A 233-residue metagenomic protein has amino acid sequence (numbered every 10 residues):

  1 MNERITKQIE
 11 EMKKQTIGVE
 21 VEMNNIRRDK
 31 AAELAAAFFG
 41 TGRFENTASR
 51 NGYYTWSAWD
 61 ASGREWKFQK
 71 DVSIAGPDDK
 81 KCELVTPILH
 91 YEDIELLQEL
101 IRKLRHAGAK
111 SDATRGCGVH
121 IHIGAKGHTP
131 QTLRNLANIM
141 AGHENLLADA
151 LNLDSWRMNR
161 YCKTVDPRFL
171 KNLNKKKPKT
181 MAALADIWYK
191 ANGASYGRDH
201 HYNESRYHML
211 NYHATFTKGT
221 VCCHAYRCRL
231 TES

Functional and structural regions predicted by a protein language model:
M1-A113, K126-S233: C-terminal accessory/tail domains of diverse enzymes
R115-V119: Short, conserved phosphate-binding/catalytic loop or strand-edge motifs used in phosphoryl-/nucleotidyl-transfer
H120-G124: Midchain, well-structured core segments that form catalytic/ion-binding scaffolds
